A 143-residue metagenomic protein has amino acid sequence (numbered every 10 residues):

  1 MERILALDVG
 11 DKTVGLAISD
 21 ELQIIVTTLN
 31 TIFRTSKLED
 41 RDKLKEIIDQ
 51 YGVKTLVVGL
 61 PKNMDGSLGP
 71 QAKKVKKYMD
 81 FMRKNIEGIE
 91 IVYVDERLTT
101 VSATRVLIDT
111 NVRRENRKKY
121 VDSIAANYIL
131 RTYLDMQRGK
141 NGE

Functional and structural regions predicted by a protein language model:
E2-I4, K12-E143: Phosphate- and other anionic-substrate recognition elements at nucleic-acid/protein interfaces
D8: Conserved catalytic-loop position in the HRD/HxD motif
